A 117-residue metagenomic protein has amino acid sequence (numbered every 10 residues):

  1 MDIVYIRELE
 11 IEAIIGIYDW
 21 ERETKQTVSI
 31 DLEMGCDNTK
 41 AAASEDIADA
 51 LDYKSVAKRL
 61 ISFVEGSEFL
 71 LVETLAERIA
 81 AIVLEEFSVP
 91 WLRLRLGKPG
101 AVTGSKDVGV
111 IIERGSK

Functional and structural regions predicted by a protein language model:
M1-K117: N-terminal, polar/charged subdomain of small-to-medium soluble alpha/beta proteins
